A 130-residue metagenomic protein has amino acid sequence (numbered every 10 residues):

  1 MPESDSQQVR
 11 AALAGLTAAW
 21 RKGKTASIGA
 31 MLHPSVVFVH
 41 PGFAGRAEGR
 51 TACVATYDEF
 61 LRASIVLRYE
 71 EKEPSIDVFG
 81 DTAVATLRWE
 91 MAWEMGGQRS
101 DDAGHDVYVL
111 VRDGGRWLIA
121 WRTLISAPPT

Functional and structural regions predicted by a protein language model:
M1-S27, V37-T130: A beta-strand edge to alpha-helix "cap/lid" segment located at domain peripheries
H33: ATP/adenylate-binding site constellation spanning eukaryotic-like Ser/Thr protein kinases, ABC-transporter
